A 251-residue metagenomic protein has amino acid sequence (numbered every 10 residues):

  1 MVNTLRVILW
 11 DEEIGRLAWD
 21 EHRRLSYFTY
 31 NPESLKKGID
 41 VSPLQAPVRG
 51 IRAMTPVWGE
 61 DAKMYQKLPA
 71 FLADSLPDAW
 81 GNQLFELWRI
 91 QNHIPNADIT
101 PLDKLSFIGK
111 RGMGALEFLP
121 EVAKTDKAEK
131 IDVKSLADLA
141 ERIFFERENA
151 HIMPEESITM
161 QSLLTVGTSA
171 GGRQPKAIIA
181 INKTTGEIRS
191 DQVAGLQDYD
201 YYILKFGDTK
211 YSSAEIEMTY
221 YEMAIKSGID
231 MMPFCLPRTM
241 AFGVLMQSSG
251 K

Functional and structural regions predicted by a protein language model:
M1-K251: Phosphate/dinucleotide-binding and metal-coordinating scaffold of catalytic cores in nucleotide-dependent enzymes
